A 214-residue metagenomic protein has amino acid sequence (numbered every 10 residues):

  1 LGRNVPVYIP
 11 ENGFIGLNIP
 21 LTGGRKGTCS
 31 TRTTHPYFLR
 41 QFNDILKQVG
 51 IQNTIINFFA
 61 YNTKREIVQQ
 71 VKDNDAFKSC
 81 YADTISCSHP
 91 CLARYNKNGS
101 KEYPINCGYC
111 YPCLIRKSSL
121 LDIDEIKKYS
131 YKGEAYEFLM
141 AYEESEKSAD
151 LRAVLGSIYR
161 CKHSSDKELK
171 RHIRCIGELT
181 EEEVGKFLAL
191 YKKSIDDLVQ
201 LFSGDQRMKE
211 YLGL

Functional and structural regions predicted by a protein language model:
L1-L214: Nucleotide-activated chemistry modules centered on ATP-dependent adenylation/adenylyltransferase
